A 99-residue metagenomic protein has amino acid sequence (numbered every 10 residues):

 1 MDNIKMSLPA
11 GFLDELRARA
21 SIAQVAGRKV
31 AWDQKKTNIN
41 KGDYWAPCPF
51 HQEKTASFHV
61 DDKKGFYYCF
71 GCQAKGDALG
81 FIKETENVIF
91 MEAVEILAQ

Functional and structural regions predicted by a protein language model:
M1-Q99: N-terminal structured subdomain of primase-like DNA metabolism proteins
